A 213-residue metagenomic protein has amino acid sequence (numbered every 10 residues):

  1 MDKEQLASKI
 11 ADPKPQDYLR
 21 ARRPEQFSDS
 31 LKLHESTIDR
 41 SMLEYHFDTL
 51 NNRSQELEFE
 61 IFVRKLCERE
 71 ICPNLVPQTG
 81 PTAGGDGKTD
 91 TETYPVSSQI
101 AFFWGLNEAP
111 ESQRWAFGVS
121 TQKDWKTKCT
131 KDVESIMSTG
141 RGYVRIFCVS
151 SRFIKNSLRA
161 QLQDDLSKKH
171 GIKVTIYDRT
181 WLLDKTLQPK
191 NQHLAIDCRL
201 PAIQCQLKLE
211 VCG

Functional and structural regions predicted by a protein language model:
M1-G213: Mixed-charge (Asp/Glu-Lys/Arg
